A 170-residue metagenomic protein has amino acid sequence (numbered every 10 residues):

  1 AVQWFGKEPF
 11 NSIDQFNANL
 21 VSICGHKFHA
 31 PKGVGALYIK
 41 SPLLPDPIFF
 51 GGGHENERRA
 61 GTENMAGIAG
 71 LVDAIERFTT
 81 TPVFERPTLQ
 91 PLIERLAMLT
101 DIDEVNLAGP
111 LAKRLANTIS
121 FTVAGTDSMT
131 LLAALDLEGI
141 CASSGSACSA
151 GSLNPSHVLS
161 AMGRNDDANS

Functional and structural regions predicted by a protein language model:
A1-S170: Pyridoxal 5′-phosphate
